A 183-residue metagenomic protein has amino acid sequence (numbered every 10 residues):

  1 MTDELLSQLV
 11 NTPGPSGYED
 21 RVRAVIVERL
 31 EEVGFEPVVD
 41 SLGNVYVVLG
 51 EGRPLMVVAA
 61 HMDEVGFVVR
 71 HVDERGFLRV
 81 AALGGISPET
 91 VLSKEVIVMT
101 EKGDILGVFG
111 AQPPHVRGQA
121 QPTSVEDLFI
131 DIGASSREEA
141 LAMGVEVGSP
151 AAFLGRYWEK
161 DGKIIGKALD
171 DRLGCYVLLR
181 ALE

Functional and structural regions predicted by a protein language model:
M1-E183: N-terminal hydrophobic/helix-forming segments and targeting peptides
